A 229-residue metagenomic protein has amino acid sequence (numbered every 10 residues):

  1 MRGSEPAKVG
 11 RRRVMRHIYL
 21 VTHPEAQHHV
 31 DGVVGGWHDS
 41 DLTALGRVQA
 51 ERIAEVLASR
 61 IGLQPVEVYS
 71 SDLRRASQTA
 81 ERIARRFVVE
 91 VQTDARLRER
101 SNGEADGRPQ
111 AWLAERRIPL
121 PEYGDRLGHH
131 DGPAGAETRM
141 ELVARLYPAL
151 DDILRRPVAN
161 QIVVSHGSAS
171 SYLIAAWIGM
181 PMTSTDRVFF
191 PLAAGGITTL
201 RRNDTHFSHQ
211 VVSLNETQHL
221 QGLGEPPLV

Functional and structural regions predicted by a protein language model:
R2-R16, V89, R100-W112, A175-V229: Acidic, low-complexity terminal tails and accessory targeting/binding regions of phosphate-metabolizing enzymes
I18, V66, P157-G167: Generic beta-sheet signal
Y19, Y69, Q92-D94, V212: General small-molecule cofactor/ligand-binding pocket signal
V21-V89: Active-site-proximal alpha-helix that buttresses catalytic centers in soluble enzyme cores
D39, T43, R47, L73 (+2 more regions): Amphipathic, non-transmembrane alpha-helical scaffold segments
S70-S71, A144, V164-S165: Short beta-strand scaffold positions
R85-Y147, N215, P227-V229: Phosphate-handling substructures
G167-S171, Q210: GST superfamily/GST-like fold recognition
